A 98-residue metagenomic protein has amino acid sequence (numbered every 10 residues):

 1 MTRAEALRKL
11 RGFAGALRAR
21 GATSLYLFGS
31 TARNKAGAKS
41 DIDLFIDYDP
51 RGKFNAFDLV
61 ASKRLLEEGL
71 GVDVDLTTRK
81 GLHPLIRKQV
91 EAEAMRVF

Functional and structural regions predicted by a protein language model:
M1-S24, A32-A38, D49-F98: Catalytic core of pol beta-like nucleotidyltransferases
S40-I42: Change "...and in nucleic-acid phosphodiester-cleaving endonucleases..." to "...and in nucleic-acid processing enzymes
F45-D47: Short hydrophobic/aromatic beta-strand micro-patches that form the beta-sheet surface supporting nucleotide- or nucleic
